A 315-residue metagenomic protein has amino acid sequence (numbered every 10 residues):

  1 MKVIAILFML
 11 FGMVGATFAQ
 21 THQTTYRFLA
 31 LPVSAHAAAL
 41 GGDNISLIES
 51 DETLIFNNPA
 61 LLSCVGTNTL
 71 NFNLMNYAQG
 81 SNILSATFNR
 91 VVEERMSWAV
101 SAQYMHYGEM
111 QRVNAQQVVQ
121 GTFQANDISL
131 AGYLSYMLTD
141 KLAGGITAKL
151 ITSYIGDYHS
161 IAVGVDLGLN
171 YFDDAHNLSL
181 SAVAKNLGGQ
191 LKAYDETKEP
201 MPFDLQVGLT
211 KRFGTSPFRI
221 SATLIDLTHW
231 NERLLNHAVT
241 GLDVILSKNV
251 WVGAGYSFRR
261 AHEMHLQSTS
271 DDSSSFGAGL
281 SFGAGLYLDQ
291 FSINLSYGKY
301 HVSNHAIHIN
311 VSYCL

Functional and structural regions predicted by a protein language model:
M1-A5, D140: Positively charged n-region of N-terminal signal peptides that target proteins for export
I4-G12: Sec-dependent signal peptide hydrophobic core
V14-A19: Sec/Tat signal peptide C-region and signal peptidase I cleavage site
Q20-L315: Subset of outer-membrane beta-barrel
